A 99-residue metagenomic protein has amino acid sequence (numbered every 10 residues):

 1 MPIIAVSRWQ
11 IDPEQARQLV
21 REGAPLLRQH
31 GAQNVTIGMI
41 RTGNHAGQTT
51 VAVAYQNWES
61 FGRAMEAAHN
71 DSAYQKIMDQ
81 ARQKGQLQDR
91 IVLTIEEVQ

Functional and structural regions predicted by a protein language model:
M1-Q75, Q80-Q99: Short S/T/G/P-rich N-terminal loop/turn motif that feeds into the first structured element of a domain
